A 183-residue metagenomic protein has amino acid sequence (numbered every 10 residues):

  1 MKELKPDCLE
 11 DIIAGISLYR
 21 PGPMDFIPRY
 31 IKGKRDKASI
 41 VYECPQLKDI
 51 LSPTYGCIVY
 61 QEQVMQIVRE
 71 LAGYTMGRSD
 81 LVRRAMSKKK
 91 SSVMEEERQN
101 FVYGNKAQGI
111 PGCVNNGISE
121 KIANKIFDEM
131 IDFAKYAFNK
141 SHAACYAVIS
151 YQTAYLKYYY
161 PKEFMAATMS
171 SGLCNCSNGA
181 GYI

Functional and structural regions predicted by a protein language model:
M1-I183: Noncatalytic, beta-rich nucleic-acid-contacting surfaces in large DNA/RNA-processing enzymes
